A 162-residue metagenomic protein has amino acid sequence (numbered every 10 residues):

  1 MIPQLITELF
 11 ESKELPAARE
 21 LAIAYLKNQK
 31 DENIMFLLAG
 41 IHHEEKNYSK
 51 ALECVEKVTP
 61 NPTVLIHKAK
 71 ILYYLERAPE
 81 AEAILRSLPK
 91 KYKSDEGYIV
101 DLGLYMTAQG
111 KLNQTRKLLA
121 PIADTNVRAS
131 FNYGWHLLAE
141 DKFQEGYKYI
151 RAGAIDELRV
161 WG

Functional and structural regions predicted by a protein language model:
M1-I23, N33: N-terminal leader/linker segments that initiate helical-solenoid repeat arrays
M1-Q4, N28-F36, V58-H67, K91-V100 (+2 more regions): Generic helix N-cap/helix-start motif at coil->alpha-helix transitions
S49-A108: A generic tandem-repeat structural signature
